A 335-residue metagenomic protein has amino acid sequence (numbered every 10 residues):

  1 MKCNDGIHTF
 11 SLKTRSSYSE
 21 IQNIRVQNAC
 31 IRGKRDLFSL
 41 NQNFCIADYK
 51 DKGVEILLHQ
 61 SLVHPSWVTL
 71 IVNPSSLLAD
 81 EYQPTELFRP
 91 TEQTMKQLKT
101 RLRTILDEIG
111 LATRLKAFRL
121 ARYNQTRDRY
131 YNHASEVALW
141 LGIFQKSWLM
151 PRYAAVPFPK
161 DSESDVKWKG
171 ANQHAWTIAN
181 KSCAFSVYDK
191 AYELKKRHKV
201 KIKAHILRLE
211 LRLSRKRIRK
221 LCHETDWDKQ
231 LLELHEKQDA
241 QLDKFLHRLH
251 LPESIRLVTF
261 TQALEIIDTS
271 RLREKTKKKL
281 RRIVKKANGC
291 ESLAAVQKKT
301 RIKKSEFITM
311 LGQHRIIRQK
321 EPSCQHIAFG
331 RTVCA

Functional and structural regions predicted by a protein language model:
M1-G289, I317-A335: Structured, helix-rich domain cores that form ligand/interaction pockets
L293-K298: Short alpha-helical "recognition helix" segments of helix-turn-helix
E306: Residues in the helix-turn-helix
M310-Q313: Residues in the recognition helix of alpha-helical DNA-binding motifs
